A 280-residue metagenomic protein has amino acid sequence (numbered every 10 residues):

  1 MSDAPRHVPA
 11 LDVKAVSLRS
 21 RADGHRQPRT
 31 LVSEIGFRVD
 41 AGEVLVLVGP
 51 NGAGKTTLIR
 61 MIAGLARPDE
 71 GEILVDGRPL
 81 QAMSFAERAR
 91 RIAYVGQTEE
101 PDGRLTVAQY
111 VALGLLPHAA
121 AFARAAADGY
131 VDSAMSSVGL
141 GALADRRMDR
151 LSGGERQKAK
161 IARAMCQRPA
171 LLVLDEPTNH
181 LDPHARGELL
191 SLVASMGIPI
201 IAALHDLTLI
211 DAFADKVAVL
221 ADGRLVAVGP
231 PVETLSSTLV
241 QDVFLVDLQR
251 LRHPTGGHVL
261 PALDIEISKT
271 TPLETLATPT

Functional and structural regions predicted by a protein language model:
L11, T30-E34: Conserved structural motif at the start of ABC-family nucleotide-binding domains
V48-P50: The feature captures the beta-strand-to-loop junction immediately N-terminal to the Walker
A63: Helix-to-loop junction immediately C-terminal to a conserved catalytic motif
G71-P79, R88: Conserved ABC transporter NBD signature motif
A126-L143: Conserved ABC ATPase "signature" region
L172-E176: Catalytic Walker B motif of ABC-type/P-loop ATPase nucleotide-binding domains
S237, Q241-T280: ABC ATPase nucleotide-binding domains
